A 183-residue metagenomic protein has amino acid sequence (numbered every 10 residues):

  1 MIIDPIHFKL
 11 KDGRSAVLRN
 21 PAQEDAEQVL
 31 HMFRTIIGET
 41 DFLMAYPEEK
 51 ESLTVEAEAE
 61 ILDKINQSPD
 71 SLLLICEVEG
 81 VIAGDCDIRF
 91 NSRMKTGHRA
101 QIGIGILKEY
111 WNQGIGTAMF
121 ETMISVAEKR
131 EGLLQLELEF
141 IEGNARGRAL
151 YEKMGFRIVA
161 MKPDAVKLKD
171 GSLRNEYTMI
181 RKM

Functional and structural regions predicted by a protein language model:
M1-R14, D170-M183: Terminal substrate-recognition subdomain of acyl/acetyltransferases
D12, H31-E48, I65: Helix-loop element at the rim of GNAT/NAT acetyltransferase active sites that forms part of the acceptor-substrate
A16-H31, K182: A short beta-loop-alpha structural element at the N-terminal edge of CoA-dependent acyl/N-acetyltransferase catalytic
E49-H98, G103-E109, V126, K182: Acetyl-CoA-dependent GNAT
I104-I106, N112-A127, A149-K153: Conserved acetyl-CoA-binding loop-helix of GNAT-fold acetyltransferases
F120, A127-E139: Conserved GNAT acetyl-CoA-binding A-motif
Q135-F140, E152, R157-S172: Conserved catalytic-core motifs of GNAT/GCN5-like acyltransferases
